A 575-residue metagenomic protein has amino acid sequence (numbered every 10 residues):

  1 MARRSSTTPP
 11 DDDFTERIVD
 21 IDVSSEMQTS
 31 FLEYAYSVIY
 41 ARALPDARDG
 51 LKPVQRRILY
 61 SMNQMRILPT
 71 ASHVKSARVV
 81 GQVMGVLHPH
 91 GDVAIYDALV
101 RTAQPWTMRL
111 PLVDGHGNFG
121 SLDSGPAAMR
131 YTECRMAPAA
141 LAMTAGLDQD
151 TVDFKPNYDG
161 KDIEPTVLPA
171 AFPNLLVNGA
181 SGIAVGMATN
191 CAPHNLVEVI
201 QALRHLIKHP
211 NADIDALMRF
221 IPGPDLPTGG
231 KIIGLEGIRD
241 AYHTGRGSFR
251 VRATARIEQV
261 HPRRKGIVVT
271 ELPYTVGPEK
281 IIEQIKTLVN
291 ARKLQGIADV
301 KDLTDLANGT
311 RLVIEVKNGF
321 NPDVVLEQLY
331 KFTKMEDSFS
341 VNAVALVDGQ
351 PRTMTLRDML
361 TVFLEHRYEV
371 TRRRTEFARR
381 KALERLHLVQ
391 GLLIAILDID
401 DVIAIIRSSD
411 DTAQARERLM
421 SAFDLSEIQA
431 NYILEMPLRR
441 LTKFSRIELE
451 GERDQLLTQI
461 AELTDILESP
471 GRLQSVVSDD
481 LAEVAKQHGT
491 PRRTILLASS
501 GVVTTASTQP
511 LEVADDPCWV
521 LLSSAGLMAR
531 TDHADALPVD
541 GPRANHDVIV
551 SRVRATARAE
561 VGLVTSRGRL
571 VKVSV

Functional and structural regions predicted by a protein language model:
M1-G245, R311-V313, H546: Catalytic phosphate-handling regions of large nucleic-acid enzymes and associated NTPases
A2-S6, F14-E16, V23, A127 (+2 more regions): C-terminal interaction appendages of subunits in large macromolecular complexes
